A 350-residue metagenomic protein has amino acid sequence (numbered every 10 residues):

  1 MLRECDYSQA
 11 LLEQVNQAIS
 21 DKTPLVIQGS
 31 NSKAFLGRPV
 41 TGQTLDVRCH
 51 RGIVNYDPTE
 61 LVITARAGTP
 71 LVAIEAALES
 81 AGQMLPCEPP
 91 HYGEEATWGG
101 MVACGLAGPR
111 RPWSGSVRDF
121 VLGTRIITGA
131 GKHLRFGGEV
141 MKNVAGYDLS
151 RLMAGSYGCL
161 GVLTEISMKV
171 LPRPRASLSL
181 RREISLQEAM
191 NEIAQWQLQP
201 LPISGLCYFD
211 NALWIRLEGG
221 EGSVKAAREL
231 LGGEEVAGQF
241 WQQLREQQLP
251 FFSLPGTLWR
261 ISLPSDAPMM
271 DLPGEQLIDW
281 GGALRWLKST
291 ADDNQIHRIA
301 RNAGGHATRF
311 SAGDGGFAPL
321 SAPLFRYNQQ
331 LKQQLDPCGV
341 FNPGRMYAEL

Functional and structural regions predicted by a protein language model:
M1-V26, V47-E94, L106-G137, P174-R182: N-terminal glycine-rich flavin-associated loop
V26-I27, S204-F209, Q276-W280, R309: Short beta-strand
N31-F35, Y208-N211, R345-L350: A glycine-rich phosphate-binding loop feature that marks nucleotide/adenosyl-phosphate handling sites
R38-V40, G93, E234-L350: Conserved glycine-rich FAD pyrophosphate-binding loop
C87-E88, E94-L206, L213: FAD-binding subdomain of flavoenzyme oxidoreductases
S185-E188, L217-V224, P264-A267, S289-N294: Helix N-cap motif at beta-to-alpha junctions
P200-T257: Oxyanion-binding "anion nests"
